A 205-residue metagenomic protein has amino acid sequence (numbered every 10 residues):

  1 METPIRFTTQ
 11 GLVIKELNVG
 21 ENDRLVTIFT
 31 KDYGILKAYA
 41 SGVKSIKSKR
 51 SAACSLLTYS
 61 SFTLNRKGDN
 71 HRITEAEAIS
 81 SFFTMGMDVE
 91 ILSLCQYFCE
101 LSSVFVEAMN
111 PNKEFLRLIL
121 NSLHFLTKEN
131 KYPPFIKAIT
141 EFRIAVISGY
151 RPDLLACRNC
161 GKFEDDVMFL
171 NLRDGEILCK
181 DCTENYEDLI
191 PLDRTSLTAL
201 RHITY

Functional and structural regions predicted by a protein language model:
M1-Y205: Non-catalytic alpha-helical scaffolds and adjoining flexible linkers that form interface surfaces for assembly
